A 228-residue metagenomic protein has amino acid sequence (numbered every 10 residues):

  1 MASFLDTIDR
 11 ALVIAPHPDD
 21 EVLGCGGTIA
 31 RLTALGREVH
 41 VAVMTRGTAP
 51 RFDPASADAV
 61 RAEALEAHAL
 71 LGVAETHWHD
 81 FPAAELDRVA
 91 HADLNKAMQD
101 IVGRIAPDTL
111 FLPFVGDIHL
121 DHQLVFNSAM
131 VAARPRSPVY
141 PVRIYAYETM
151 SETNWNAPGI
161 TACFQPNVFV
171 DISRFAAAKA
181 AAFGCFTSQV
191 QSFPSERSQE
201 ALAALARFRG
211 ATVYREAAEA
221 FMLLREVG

Functional and structural regions predicted by a protein language model:
M1-I14, L35, A55-D58, A69 (+2 more regions): Metal-dependent de-N-acetylase/amidase catalytic core
I8-P18, V22-A55: ATP-dependent adenylation/pyrophosphate-handling site
A30, L65, P166: Active-site phosphate/pyrophosphate- and oxyanion-stabilizing loops and adjacent acidic/basic residues in soluble
V41, H77-D80: A structural preference for short, hydrophobic beta-strand core positions in alpha/beta folds
T45, V60-A64: Generic hydrophobic, amphipathic alpha-helix propensity
A64-L65, F81: A polyanion-binding, active-site-adjacent surface
